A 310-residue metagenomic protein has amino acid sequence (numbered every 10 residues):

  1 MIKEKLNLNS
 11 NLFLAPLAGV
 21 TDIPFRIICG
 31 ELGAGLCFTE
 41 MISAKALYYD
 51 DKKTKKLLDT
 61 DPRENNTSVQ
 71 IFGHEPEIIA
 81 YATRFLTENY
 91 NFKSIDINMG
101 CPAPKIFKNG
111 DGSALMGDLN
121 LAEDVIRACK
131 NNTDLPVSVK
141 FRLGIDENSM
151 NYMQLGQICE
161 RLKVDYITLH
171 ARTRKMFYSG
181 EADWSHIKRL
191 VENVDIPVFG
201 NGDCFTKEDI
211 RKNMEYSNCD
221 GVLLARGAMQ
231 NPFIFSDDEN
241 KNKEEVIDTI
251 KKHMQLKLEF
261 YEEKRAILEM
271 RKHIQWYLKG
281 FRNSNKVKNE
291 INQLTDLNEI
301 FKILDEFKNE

Functional and structural regions predicted by a protein language model:
M1-E310: Flavin-dependent oxidoreductase catalytic cores
